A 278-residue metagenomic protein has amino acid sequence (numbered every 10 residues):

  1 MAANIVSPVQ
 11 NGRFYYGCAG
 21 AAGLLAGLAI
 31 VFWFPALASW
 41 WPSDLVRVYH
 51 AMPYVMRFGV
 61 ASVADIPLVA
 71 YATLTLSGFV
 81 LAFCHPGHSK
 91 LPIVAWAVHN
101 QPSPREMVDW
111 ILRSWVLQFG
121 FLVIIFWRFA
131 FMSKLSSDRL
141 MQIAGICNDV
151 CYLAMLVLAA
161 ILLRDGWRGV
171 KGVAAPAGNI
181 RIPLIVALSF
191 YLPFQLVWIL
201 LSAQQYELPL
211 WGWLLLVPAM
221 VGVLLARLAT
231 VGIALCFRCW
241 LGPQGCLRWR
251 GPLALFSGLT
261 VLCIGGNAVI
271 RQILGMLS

Functional and structural regions predicted by a protein language model:
M1-C84, K134-A144, V150, R164-R181 (+1 more regions): Histidine-/acidic- and/or cysteine-rich, low-complexity loops and terminal segments associated with membrane
A2-P35, P67, Q205-L214, L225-S278: C-terminal regulatory/interaction regions
V69-S77, A144-L158, G212-L225: Alpha-helical transmembrane segments
F83-K90, R164-G169, L225-C239: Membrane-water interface of transmembrane alpha-helices
C84-I93, L188-L200: Transmembrane helix boundary and interhelical junction motifs in multipass membrane proteins
G87, Q118, L156, Y191 (+2 more regions): Divalent metal-coordination and catalytic microenvironments
A95, H99-S136, V197-L241: A small-residue-rich subset of transmembrane alpha-helices
P102, L135-Q142, I146, E207 (+1 more regions): Juxtamembrane loop-transmembrane helix junctions in multi-pass integral membrane proteins, especially the extracellular
